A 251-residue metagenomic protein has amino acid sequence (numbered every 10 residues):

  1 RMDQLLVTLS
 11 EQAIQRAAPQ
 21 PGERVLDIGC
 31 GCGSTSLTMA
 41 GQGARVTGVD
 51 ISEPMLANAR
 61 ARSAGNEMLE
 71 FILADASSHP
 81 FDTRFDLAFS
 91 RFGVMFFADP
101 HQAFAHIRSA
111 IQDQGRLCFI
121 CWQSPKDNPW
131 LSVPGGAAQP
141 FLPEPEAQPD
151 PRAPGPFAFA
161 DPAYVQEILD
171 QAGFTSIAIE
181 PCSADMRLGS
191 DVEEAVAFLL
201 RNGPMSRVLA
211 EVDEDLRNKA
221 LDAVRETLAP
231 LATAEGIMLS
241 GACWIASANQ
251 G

Functional and structural regions predicted by a protein language model:
R1, S176-A234: C-terminal helical/coil "lid" or tail adjacent to the Rossmann-like core of SAM-dependent
D3-E23, T38: Conserved alpha-helix/loop element of class I SAM-dependent methyltransferases that forms part of the SAM/SAH-binding
R24-H79, Q102: Class I SAM-dependent methyltransferase SAM/SAH-binding core
S77-L87: A short acidic, Gly/Pro-enriched loop at the edge of an enzyme's catalytic core that lines a small-molecule cofactor
D86-H101, Q123: A short SAM/SAH-binding and catalytic strip from SAM-dependent methyltransferases
F97-A98, I111-D113: Helix-to-beta-strand junctions that scaffold the AdoMet/dcAdoMet cofactor pocket in Class I SAM-dependent enzymes
H101, R116-G189, S206: Conserved catalytic/acceptor-binding region of the Class I
T175, C243-G251: Core SAM-dependent methyltransferase catalytic element
